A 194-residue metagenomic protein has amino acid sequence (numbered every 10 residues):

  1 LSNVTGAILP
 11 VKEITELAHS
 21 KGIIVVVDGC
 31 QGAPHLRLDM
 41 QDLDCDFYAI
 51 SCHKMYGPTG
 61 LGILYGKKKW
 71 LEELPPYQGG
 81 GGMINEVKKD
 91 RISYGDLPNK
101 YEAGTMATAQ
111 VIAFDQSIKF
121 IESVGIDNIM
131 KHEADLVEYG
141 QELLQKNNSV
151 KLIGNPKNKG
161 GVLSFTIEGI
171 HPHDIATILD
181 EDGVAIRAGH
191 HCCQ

Functional and structural regions predicted by a protein language model:
L1-Q194: Pyridoxal 5′-phosphate
